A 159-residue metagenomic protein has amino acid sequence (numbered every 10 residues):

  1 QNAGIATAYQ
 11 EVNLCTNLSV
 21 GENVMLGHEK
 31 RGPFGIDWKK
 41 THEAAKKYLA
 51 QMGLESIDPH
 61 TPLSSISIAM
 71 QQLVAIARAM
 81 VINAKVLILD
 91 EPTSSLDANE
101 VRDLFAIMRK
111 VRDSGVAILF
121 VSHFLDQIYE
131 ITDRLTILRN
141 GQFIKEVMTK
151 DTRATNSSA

Functional and structural regions predicted by a protein language model:
Q1-A159: Glycine-rich phosphate-binding loops of nucleotide-dependent enzymes
